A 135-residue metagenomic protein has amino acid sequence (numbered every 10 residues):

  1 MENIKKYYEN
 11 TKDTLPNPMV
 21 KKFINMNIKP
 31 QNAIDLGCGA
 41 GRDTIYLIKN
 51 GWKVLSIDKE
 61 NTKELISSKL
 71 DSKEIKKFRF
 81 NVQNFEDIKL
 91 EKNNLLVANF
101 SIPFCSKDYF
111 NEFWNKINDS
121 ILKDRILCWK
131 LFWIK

Functional and structural regions predicted by a protein language model:
M1-P30, I34, G39-K89, E112 (+1 more regions): Class I (Rossmann-like) S-adenosyl-L-methionine-dependent methyltransferase catalytic domain, capturing the SAM-binding
V97: A conserved beta-strand element that flanks and buttresses the S-adenosyl-L-methionine
F100-S101: Short catalytic micro-motifs in class I SAM-dependent methyltransferases
N111-K123: A short glycine-rich, Lys/Arg-flanked "PGG" loop and its adjoining helix->strand segment in the class I
